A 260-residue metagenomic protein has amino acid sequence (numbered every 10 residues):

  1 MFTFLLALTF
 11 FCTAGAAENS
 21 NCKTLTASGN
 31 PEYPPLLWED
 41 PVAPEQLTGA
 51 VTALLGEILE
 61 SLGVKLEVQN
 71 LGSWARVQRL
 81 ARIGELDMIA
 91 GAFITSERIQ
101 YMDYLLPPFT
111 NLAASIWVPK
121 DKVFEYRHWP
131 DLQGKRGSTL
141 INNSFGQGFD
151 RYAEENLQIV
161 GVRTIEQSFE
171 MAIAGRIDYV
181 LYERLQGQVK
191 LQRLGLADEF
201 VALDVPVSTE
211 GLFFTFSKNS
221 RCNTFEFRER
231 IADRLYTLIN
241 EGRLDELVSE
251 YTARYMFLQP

Functional and structural regions predicted by a protein language model:
E18-F93, Q100, Y251: Extracytoplasmic small-molecule ligand-binding "clamshell" domains of the periplasmic binding protein/Venus flytrap
P31, N111-S115, Q192-A232, R254-P260: Periplasmic-binding protein-like
G49-S61, F216-E250: Extended ligand-binding regions for polar small-molecule ligands
E60, N70, A75-D87, D131 (+3 more regions): Short helices/loops that flank or line small-molecule/ion binding pockets
K65, S144-I159, D198-E199, D233-P260: Ligand-binding clefts/hinges and TM-proximal coupling segments of bilobed small-molecule sensing domains
K65-S73, N156-I165, M171, D204: Short beta-strand-to-loop elements that line the ligand-binding cleft of bilobed periplasmic-binding protein-like
A75, A92-Y101, D150-R151, Y179-E199 (+1 more regions): A ligand-binding cleft/hinge motif common to bilobed small-molecule-binding domains
V118-G137, F225: Flexible hinge/capping segments at coil-to-helix
